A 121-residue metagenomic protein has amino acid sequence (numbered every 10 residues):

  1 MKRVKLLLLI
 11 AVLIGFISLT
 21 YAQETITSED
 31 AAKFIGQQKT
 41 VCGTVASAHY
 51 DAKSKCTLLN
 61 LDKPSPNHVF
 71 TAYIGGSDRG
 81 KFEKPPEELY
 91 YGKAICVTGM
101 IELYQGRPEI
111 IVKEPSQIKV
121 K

Functional and structural regions predicted by a protein language model:
M1-L8: Bacterial N-terminal signal peptides that target proteins for export
L8-F16: Bacterial N-terminal signal peptides
S18-A22: Sec/Tat signal peptide C-region and signal peptidase I cleavage site
Q23-K121: OB-fold single-stranded nucleic acid-binding module
